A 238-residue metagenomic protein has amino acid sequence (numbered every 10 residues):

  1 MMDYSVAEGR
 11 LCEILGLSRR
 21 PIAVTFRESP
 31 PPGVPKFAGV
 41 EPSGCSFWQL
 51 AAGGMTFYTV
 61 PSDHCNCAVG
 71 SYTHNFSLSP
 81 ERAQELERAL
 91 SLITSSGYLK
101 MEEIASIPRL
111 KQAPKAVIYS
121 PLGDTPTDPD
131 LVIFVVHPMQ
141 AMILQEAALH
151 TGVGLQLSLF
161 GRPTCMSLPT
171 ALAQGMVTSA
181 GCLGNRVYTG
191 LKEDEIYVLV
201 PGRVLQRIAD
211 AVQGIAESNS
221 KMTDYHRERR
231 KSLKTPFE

Functional and structural regions predicted by a protein language model:
M1: Cysteine-rich micro-motifs
Y4-E238: Acidic, serine/proline-rich low-complexity intrinsically disordered regions
